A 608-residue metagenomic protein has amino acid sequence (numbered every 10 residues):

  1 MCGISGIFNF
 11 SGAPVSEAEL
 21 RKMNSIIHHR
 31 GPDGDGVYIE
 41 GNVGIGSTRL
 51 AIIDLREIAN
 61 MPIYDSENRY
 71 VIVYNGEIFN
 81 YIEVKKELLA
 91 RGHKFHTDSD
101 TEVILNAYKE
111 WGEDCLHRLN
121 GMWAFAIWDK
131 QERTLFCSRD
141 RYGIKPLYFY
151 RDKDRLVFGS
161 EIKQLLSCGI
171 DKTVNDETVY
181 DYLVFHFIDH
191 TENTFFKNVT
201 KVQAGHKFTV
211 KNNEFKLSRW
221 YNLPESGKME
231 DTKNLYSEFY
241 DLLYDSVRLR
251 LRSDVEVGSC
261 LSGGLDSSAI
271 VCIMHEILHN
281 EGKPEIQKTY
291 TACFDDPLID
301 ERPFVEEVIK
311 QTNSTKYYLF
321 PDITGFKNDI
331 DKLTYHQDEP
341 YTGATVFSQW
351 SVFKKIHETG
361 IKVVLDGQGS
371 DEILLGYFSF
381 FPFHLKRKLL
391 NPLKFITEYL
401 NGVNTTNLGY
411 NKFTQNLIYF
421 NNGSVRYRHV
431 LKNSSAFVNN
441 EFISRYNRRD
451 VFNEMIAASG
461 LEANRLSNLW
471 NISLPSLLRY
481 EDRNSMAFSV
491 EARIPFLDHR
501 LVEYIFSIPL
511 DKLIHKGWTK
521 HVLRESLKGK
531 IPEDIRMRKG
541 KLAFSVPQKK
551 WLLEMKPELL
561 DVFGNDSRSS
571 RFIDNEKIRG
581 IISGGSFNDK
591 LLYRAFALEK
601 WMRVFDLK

Functional and structural regions predicted by a protein language model:
M1-D331, Q349, G529, N575 (+1 more regions): Cysteine-centered catalytic environments shared across enzyme families
M1-I4, E40, D114, S167-I170 (+6 more regions): Adenosyl-5′-phosphate
G34, P146, S267, Y341 (+4 more regions): Short hydrophobic/aromatic residue motifs in ordered secondary structure
N68, D231-L235, F239, P340 (+5 more regions): Conserved acidic
T101-V103, D371-E372, I396-N404: Conserved A3 ("GATE") glycine/threonine-rich loop of ANL adenylate-forming enzymes
K332-P340: Short, basic, glycine/proline-bearing loop/turn elements
I361-D371, L375-Y377: Short acidic/histidine-rich active-site segments
I373-Y399: A mobile, often basic/glycine-rich helix-loop segment that functions as the active-site lid/recognition loop
